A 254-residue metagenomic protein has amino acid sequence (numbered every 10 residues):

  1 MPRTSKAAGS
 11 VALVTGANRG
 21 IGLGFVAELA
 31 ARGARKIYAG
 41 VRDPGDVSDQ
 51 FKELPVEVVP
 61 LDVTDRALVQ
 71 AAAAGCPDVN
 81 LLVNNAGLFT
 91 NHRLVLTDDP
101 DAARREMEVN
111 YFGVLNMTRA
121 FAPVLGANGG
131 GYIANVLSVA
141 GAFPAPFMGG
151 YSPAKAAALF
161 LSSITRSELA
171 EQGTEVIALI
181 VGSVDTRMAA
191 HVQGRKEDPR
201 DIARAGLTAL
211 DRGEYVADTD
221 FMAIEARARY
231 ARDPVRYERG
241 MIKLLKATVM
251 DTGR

Functional and structural regions predicted by a protein language model:
N18-R19: Conserved glycine-rich cofactor-binding loop
P60-A71, P100: The beta1-alpha1 cofactor-binding region of Rossmann-like NAD(H)/NADP(H)-dependent oxidoreductases
F89-R104, F147-G150: Conserved mid-core segment of classical short-chain dehydrogenase/reductases
T118, A154: Active-site helix of classical SDR
S138: Residue(s) in the substrate-gating loop at a strand-loop-helix junction that position the organic substrate next
P144-S152, I164: Active-site loop-to-helix junction immediately N-terminal to the catalytic Tyr of the SDR YXXXK motif in Rossmann-fold
A178-L179, T186, A190-R232: C-terminal helical subdomain
